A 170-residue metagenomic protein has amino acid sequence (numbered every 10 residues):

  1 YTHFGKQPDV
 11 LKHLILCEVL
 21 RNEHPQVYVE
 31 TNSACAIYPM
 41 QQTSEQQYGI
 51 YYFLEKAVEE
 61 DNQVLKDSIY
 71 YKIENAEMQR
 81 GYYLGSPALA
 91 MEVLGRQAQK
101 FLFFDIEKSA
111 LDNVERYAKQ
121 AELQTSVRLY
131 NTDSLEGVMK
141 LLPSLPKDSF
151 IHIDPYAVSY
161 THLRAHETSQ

Functional and structural regions predicted by a protein language model:
Y1-E18: Class I SAM-dependent methyltransferase Rossmann-like catalytic core, especially the SAM/SAH-binding loop
L14, E18-G137: SAM cofactor-binding core of SAM-dependent methyltransferases, primarily the Rossmann-like beta-alpha-beta module
P25, K147-D148: Local beta-strand N-terminus motif with an aromatic residue
E30, I151-H152: N-terminal, helix-rich and Lys/Arg-enriched segments in bacterial and organellar proteins
A110, S159-Y160: Catalytic P-loop NTPase motifs of RecA-like helicase/translocase cores
V138-L145: Short amphipathic alpha-helix with an adjacent loop that forms part of the alpha/beta core around
H152-S159: A short SAM/SAH-binding and catalytic strip from SAM-dependent methyltransferases
T161-Q170: Conserved small/polar residues in nucleotide/adenosyl-binding loops
